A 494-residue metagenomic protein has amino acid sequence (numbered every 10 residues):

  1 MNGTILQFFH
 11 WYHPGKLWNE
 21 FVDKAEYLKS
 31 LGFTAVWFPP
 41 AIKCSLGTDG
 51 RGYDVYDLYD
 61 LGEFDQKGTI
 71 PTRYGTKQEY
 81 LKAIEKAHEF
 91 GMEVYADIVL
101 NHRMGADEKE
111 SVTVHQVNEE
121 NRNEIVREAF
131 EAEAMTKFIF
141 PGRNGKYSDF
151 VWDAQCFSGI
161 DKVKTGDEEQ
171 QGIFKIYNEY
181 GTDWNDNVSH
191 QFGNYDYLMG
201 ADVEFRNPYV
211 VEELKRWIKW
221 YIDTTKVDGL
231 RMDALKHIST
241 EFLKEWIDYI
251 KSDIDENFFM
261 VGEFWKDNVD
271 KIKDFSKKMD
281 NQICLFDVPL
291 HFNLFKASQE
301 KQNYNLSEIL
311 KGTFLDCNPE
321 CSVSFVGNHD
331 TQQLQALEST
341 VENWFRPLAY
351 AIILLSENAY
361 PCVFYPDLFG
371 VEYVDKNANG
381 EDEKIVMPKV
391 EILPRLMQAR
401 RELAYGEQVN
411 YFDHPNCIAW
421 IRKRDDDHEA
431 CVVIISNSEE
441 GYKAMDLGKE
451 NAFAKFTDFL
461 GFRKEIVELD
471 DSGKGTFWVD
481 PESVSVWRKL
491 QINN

Functional and structural regions predicted by a protein language model:
M1-K16, Y197-V203: Boundary/entry segment of secreted carbohydrate-active catalytic domains
N2-L6, E20-F33, G47-Y59, I84-M92 (+5 more regions): Active-site-proximal helices and loops of the catalytic beta/alpha 8
Y12-N19, Y74, Q78, P208 (+3 more regions): Soluble non-cytosolic domains of exported or imported proteins
T34-P39: Short, well-structured secondary-structure segments
P40-P71: Lumenal/extracellular "mature" regions of secretory-pathway glycan-modifying transferases
T72-A106: Substrate-binding cleft of carbohydrate-active enzyme catalytic domains
Q116-N194: Core domains of carbohydrate- and sulfate-ester-processing enzymes
T182-T224, L235: Active-site-adjacent "subsite" loops/lids of carbohydrate-active enzymes
